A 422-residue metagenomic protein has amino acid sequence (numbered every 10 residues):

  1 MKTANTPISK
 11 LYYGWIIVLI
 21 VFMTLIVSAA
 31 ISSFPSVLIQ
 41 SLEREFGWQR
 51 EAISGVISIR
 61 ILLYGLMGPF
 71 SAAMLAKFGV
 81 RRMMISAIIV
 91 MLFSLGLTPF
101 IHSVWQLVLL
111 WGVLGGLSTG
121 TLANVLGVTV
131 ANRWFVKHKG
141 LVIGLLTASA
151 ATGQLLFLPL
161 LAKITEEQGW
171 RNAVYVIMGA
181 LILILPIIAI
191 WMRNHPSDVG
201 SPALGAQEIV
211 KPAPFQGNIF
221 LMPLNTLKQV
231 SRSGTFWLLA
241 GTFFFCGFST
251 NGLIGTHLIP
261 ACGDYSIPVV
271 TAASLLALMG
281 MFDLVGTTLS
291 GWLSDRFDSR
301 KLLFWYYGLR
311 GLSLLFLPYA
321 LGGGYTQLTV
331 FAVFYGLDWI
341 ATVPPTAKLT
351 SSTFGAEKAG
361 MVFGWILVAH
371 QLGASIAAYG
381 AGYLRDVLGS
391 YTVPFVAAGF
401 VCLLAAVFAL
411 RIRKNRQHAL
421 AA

Functional and structural regions predicted by a protein language model:
I16-R50, G68, L158, L253-I259: Extracytoplasmic
I26, Q106-T121, F244, Q327-A341: Hydrophobic core of transmembrane alpha-helices in multi-pass small-molecule transporters, especially MFS/SLC-type
P35-I39, K228-T287, A377: Extracytoplasmic gate region of multi-pass secondary transporters
L42, T121-F135, A341-F354: Intracellular juxtamembrane helix-capping segments at the cytosolic ends of symmetry-related transmembrane helices
M67-V80, T287-D298, D386: Helix-to-loop junctions at the C-terminal end of transmembrane segments in multipass secondary transporters
I89-H102, L309-G322: C-terminal ends and interior cores of transmembrane alpha-helices in multi-pass membrane transporters/permeases
W111-A148: Cytoplasmic helix-loop-helix junction between adjacent transmembrane helices in 12-TM secondary transporters
L146-S197: Helix-loop-helix hairpin linking two adjacent transmembrane segments in secondary transporters
